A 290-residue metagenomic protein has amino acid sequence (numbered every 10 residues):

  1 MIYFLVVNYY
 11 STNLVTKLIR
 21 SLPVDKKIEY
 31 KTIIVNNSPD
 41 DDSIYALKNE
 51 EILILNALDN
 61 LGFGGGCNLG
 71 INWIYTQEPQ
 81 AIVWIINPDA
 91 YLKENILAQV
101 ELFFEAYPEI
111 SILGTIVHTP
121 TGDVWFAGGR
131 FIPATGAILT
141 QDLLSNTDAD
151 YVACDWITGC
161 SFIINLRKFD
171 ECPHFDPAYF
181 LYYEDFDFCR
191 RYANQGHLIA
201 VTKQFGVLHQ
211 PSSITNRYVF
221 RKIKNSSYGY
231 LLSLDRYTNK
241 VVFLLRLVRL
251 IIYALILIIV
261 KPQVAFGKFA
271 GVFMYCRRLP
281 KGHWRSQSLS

Functional and structural regions predicted by a protein language model:
S11-V24: Short, well-formed alpha-helical segments that are part of the catalytic scaffolds of diverse glycosyltransferases
E29-P39, L55-A57: Short beta-strand/loop segment that forms part of the nucleotide-sugar
N36-Y45, A90: A conserved acidic beta->alpha catalytic loop
A57-Q77: Glycine-rich, basic loop-to-helix element that forms the pyrophosphate-binding segment of sugar-nucleotide handling
N68, A90-C172: Acidic/His-rich active-site region of diverse nucleotide-sugar glycosyltransferases
Q80-Y91: Short beta-strand-to-loop acidic/aromatic patch adjacent to the donor-nucleotide binding site
D155-I164, K168-H174, A178-F205: A short, conserved alpha-helix in the catalytic core of glycosyltransferases
R221-G229, D235, N239-S290: Non-catalytic, C-terminal membrane-associated alpha-helical segments of glycosyltransferases
